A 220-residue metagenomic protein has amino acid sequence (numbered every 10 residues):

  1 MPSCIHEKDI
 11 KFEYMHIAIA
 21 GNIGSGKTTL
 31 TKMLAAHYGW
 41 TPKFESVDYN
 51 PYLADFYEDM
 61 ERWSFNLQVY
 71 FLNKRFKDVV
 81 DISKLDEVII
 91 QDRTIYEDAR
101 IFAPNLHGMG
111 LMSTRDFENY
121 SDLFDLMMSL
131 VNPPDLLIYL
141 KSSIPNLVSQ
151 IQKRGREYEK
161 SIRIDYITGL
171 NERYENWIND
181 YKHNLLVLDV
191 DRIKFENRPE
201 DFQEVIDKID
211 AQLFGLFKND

Functional and structural regions predicted by a protein language model:
I19: Hydrophobic anchor at the beta1->P-loop junction of P-loop NTPases
N22: P-loop (Walker A) phosphate-binding loop of NTP-binding proteins
K27: Conserved lysine of the Walker
L30-T31: Post-Walker A alpha-helix
A36-K74: Conserved substrate/cofactor phosphate-moiety recognition/catalytic segment in nucleotide-dependent phosphotransferases
R75-R115: A basic- and aromatic-enriched beta-loop-alpha substructure that forms the phosphate/nucleotide- and DNA/RNA-contacting
R100-R173: A glycine- and Lys/Arg-enriched "phosphate-lid" helix/loop adjacent to the NTP-binding pocket of small-molecule kinases
V148-D220: NTP-dependent small-molecule kinase module
